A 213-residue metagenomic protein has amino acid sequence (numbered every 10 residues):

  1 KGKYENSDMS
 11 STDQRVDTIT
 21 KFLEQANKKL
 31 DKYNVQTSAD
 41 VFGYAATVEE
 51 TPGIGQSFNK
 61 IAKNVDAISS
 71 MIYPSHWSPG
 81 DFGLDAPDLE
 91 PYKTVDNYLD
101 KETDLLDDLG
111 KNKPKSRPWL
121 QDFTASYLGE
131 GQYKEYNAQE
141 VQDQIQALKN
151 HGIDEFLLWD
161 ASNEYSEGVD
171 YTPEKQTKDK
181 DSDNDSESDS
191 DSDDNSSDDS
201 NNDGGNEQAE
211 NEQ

Functional and structural regions predicted by a protein language model:
K1-Q14: Active-site-proximal loop/short-helix segments that contain or immediately flank catalytic acid/base residue(s)
G2-K3, E50-P52, F82-G83, E167-T172: Short secondary-structure transition/capping segments
T12-L23, T51-I54, F58, D88-V95 (+1 more regions): Solvent-exposed, acidic/flexible segments
R15-I54, G110-F123: Aromatic-lined carbohydrate-recognition surfaces of secreted/lumenal glycan-active proteins
D17-K28, K32, Q56, K60-K63 (+2 more regions): Alpha-helical scaffolding segments of alpha/beta enzyme cores, especially the outer helices of TIM-barrel or partial
K29-L30, T37, A67, E207 (+1 more regions): Extracytoplasmic/luminal low-complexity segments enriched in Pro/Gly and acidic/polar residues that act as flexible
V65-P79, D88-D181, D185, E212-Q213: Substrate-binding cleft of secreted/luminal carbohydrate-active enzymes
K178-Q213: Ser/Thr/Gly/Pro-rich low-complexity, disordered linker/stalk segments of secreted and cell-surface proteins
